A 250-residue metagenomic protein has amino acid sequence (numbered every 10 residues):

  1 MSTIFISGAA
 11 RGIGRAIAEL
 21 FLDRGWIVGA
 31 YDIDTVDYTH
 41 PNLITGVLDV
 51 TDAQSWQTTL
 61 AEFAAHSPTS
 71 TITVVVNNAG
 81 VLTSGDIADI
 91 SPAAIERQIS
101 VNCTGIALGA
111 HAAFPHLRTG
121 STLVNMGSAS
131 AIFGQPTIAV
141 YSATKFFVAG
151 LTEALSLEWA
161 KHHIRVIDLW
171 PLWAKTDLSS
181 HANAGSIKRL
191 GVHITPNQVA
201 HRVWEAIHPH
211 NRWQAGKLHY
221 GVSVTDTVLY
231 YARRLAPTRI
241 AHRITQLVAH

Functional and structural regions predicted by a protein language model:
A10-R11: Conserved glycine-rich cofactor-binding loop
N78-T83: Conserved NAD(P)H cofactor-binding loop of Rossmann-fold oxidoreductase domains
D86-I87, S91-E96: Substrate-binding pocket helix/loop in short-chain dehydrogenase/reductase
A110, T144: Active-site helix of classical SDR
H116, F133, A154-R165: Active-site-adjacent segment of SDR/Rossmann-fold oxidoreductases
S128: Residue(s) in the substrate-gating loop at a strand-loop-helix junction that position the organic substrate next
D168, K188-T227: C-terminal helical subdomain
